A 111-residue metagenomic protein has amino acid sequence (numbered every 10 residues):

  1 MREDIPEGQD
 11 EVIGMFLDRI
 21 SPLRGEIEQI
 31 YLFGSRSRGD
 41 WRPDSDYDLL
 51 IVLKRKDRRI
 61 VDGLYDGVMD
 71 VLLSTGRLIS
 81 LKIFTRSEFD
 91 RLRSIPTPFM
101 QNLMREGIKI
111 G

Functional and structural regions predicted by a protein language model:
M1-Q29, R38-G39, P43, L53-G111: Catalytic core of pol beta-like nucleotidyltransferases
S35: P-loop (Walker A) phosphate-binding loop of NTP-binding proteins
Y47-I51: Short beta-strand->loop micro-motif that forms the acidic, two-metal-ion catalytic signature in nucleotide-processing
